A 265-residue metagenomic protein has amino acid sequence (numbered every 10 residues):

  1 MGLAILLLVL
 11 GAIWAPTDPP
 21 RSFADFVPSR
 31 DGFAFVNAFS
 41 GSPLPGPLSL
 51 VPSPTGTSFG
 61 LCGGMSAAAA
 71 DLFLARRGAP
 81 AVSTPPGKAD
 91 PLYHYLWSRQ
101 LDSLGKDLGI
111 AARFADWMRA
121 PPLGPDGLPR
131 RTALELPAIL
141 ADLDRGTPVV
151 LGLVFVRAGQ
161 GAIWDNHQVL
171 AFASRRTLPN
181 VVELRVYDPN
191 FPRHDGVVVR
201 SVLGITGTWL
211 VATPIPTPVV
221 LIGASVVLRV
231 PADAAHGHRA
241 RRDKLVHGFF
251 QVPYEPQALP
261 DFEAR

Functional and structural regions predicted by a protein language model:
L3-P20: Bacterial Sec-dependent signal peptides at the C-terminal "C-region" and cleavage site
I5, W14, F35, A81 (+2 more regions): Polar low-complexity intrinsically disordered regions enriched in Ser/Thr and small residues
T17, L44-G46, I215-V219: Generic low-complexity segments that are intrinsically disordered, proline-rich and/or Lys/Arg-biased
P28-A133: Cysteine-nucleophile protease catalytic domains, especially the papain-like/related folds used in DUB/UBL proteases
G41, A68-F73, R157, R175-L178 (+1 more regions): Short loop/turn segments at secondary-structure transitions that flank enzyme active sites
L128-V186: Active-site-adjacent substructure of cysteine-protease-like catalytic cores
G161-N166, R175-R265: Cys-His-centered catalytic/binding microenvironment captured across papain-like cysteine peptidases and homologous
